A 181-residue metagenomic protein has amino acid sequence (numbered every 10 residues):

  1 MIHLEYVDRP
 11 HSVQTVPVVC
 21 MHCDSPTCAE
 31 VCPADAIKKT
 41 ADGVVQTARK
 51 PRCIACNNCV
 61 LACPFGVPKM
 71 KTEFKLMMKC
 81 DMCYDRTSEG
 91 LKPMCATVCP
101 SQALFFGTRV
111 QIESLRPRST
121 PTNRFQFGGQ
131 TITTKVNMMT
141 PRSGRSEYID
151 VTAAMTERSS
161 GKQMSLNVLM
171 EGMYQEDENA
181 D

Functional and structural regions predicted by a protein language model:
M1-D181: Non-ligating segments of multi-cofactor redox enzymes
